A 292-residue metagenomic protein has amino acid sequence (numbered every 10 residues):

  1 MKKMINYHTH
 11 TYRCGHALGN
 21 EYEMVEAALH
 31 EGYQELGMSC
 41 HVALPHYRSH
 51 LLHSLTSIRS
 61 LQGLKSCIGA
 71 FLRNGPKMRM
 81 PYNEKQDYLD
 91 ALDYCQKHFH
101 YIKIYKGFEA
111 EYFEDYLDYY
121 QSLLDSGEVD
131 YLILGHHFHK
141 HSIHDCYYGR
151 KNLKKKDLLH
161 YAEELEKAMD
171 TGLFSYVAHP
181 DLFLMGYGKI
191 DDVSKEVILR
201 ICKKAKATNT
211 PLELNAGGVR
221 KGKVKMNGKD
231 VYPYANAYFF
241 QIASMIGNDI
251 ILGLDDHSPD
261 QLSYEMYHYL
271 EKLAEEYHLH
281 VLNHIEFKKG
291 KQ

Functional and structural regions predicted by a protein language model:
M1-E114, S126, G188-E196, R200 (+3 more regions): An N-terminally biased module of ancient metal coordination in phosphate/nucleic-acid-related enzymes
M1-T11, E21-E26, G172-L173, L184-M185 (+1 more regions): Charged catalytic cores and adjacent phosphate/nucleic-acid-binding surfaces used for phosphate/nucleic-acid chemistry
L18, A43-P45, E114, G127 (+3 more regions): Divalent metal-binding pocket/active-site signature
L29-H30, I58, Q62, D90-Y101 (+5 more regions): Acidic (Asp/Glu)-rich catalytic clusters
L36, I104-K106, L132, L212 (+1 more regions): Hydrophobic/aromatic residues located in beta-strands of well-ordered beta-sheets within soluble catalytic
Q86-D90, L159, E163, Y238: Short, contiguous clusters of charged residues that form electrostatic/catalytic patches at enzyme active sites, used
F108, G135-H136, I285: Residues at the C-termini of beta-strands that transition into short coil/loop
